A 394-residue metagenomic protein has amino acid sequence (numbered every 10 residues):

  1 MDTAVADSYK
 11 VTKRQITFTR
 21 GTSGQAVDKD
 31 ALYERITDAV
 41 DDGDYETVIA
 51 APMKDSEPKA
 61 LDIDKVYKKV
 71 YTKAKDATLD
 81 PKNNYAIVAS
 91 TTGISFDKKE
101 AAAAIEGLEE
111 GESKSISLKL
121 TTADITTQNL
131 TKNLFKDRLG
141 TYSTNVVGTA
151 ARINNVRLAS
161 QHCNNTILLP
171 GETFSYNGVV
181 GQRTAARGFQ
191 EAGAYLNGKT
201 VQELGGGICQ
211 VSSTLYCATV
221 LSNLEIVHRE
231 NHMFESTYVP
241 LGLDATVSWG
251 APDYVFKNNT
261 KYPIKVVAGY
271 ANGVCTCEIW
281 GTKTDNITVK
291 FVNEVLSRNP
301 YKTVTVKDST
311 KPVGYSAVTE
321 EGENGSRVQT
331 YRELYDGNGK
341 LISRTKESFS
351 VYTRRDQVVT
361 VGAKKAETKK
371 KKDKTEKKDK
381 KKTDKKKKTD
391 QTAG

Functional and structural regions predicted by a protein language model:
M1-G43, P58-N84: Signal peptide-directed extracytoplasmic domains
D42, P52-G394: Well-ordered beta-sheet/strand-loop patches within structured domains
